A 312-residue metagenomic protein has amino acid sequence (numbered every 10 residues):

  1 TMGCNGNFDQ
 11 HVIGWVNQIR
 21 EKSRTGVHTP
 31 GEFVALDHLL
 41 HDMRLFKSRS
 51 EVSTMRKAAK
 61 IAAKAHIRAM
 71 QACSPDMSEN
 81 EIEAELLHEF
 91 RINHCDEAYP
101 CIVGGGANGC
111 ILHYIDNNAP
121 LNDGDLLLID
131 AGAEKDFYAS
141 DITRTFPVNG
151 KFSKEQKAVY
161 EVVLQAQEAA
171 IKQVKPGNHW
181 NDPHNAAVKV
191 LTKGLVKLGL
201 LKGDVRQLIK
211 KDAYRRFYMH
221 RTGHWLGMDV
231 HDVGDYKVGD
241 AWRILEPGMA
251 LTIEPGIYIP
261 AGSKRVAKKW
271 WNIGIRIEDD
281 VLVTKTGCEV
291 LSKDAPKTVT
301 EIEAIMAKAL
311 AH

Functional and structural regions predicted by a protein language model:
T1-H312: Active-site neighborhoods and metal-handling regions in enzymes and metal-associated proteins
